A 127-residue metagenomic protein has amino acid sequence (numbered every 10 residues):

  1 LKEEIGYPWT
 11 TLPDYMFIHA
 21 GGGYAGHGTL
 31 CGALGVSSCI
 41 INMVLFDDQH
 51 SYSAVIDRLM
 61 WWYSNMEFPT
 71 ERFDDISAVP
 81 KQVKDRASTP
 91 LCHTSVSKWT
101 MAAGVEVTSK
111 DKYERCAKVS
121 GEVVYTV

Functional and structural regions predicted by a protein language model:
L1-D48: Small-residue-enriched, tightly packed secondary-structure blocks
L1-E4, S37-I41, V55-V127: Amphipathic alpha-helical interface segments
T10-H19, Y52-S64: Beta-strand segments within the central parallel beta-sheet cores of soluble alpha/beta enzyme folds
H27-C31, D48-Y52, K112-S120: Solvent-exposed, acidic/flexible segments
